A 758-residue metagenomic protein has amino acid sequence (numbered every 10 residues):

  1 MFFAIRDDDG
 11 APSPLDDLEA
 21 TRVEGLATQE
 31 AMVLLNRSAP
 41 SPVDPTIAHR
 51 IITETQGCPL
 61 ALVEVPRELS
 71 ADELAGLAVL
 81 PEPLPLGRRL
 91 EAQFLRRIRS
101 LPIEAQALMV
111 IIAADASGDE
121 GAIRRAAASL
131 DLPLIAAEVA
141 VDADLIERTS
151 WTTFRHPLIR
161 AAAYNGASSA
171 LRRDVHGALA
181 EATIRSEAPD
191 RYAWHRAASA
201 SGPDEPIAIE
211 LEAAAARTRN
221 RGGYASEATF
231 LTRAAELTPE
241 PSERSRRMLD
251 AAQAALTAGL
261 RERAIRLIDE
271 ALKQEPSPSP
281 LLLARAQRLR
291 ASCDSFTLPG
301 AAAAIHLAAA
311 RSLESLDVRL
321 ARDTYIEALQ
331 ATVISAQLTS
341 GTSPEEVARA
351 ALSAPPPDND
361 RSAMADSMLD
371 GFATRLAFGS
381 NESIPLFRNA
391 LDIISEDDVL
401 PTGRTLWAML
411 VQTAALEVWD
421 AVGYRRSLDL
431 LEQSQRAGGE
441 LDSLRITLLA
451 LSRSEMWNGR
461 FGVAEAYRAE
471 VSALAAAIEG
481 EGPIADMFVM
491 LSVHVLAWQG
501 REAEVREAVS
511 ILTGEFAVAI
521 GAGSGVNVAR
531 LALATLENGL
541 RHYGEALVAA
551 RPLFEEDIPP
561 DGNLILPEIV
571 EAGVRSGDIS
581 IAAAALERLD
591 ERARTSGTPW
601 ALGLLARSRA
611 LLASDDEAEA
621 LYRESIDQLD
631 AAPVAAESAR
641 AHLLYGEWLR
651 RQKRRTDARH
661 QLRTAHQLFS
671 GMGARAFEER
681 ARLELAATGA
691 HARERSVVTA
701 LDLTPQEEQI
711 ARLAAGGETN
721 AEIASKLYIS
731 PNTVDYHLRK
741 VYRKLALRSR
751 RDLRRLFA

Functional and structural regions predicted by a protein language model:
M1-R22: Sensor-1/coupling segment of RecA-like P-loop NTPase cores
E30-P239, G573-S580, E591, T733 (+1 more regions): Short secondary-structure boundary elements
L86, L611, D615, R654-Q706 (+2 more regions): Linker/hinge segments immediately adjacent to helix-turn-helix/homeobox DNA-binding domains
L134-I135, E147-R148, T153-F154, A170-L260 (+11 more regions): Extended alpha-helical scaffolding segments used for macromolecular assembly and cargo binding
A136, Q661, H737-K740: Residues within the DNA-recognition helix of helix-turn-helix
S186-E187, R221-G222, L237-S242, E275-S279 (+12 more regions): Short coil/turn linkers that connect adjacent helices within long alpha-helical scaffolds, especially alpha-solenoid
T297-A303, A321-E568, A572-S580: Extended non-membrane alpha-helical scaffolds
A686, A692-A758: Helix-turn-helix DNA-binding segment
